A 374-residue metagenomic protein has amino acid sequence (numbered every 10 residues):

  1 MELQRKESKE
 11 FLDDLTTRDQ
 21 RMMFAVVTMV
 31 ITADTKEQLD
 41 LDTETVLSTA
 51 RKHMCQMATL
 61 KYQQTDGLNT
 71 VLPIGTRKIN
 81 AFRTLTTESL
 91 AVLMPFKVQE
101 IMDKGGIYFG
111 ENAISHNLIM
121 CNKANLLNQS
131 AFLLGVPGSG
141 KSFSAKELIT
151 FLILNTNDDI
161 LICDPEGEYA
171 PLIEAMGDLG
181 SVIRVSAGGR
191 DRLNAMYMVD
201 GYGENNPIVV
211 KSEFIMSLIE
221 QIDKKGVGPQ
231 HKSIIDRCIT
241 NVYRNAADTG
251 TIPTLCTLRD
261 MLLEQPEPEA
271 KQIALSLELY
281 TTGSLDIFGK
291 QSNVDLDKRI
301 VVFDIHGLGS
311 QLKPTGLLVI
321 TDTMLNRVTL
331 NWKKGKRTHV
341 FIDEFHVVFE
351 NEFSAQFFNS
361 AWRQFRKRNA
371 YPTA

Functional and structural regions predicted by a protein language model:
M1-P95: Extended, folded cores of ATP/NTP-driven motor/assembly subunits in large transport and secretion machines
E7-R18, N117-C121, A145-K146, M324 (+1 more regions): Structured alpha-helical segments in the cores of large, soluble enzyme domains
A25-V27, Q129, R299-V301: Short amphipathic alpha-helical segments
T28-Q38, V136-S139, H306-G309, H346: A generic structural motif
C55-Q56, D66-I119, A124, A170-L179 (+2 more regions): P-loop NTPase motor domains
K104-V185: Glycine-rich phosphate-binding loop of nucleotide-binding enzymes
